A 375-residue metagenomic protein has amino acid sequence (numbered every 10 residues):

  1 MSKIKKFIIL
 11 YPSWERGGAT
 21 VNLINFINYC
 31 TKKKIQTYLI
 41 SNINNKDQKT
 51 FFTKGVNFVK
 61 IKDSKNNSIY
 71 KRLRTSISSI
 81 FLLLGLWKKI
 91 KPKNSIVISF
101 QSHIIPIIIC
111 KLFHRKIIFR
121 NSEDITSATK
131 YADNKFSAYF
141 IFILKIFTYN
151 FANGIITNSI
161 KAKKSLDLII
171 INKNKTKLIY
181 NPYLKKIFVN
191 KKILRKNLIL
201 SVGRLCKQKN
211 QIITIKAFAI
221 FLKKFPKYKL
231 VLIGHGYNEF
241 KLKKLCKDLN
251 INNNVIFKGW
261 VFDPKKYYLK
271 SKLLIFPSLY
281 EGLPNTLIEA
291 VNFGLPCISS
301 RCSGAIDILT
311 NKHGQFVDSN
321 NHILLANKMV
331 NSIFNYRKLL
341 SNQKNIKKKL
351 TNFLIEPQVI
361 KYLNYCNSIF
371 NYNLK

Functional and structural regions predicted by a protein language model:
I9-G17, N25, Y29-L73, S165-D167 (+1 more regions): N-terminal strand-loop element at the rim of the active site of nucleotide-sugar-dependent glycosyltransferases
T20-N25, N197, S201-P226, Y237-K243 (+1 more regions): A conserved mid-protein helix/loop that constitutes part of the nucleotide-sugar donor-binding site
R74-S78, K116, T126-F151: Nucleotide-sugar donor phosphate/pyrophosphate-binding loop at the beta->alpha transition of glycosyltransferases
I98-I105, N121-S122: Short His-centered aromatic/hydrophobic patch
N150-T176, Y183: A short, active-site helix/loop in glycosyltransferases that binds the activated sugar's phosphate group
W260, L279: Aromatic "clamp/platform" in nucleotide-sugar-dependent glycosyltransferases that forms part of the donor/acceptor
P296-S299: Short hydrophobic beta-strand element within catalytic cores of glycosyltransferases and related nucleotide-activated
N311, Q315-H322, N331-R337: Conserved acidic donor-binding segment of nucleotide-sugar-dependent glycosyltransferases
